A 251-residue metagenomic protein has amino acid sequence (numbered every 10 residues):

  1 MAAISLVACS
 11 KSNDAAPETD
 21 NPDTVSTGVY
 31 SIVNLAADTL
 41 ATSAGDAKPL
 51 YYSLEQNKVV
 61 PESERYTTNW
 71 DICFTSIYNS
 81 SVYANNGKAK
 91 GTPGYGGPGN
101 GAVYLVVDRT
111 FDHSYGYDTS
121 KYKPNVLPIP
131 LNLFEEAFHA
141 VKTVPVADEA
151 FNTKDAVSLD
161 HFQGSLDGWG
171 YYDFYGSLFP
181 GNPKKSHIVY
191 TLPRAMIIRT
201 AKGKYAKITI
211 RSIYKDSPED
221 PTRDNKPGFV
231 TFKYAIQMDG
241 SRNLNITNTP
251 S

Functional and structural regions predicted by a protein language model:
S5-A8: C-terminal motif of bacterial Sec signal peptides marking the signal peptidase cleavage site
S12-S251: Surface-exposed, beta-sheet-biased, low-hydrophobicity segments with strongly acidic/polar composition
